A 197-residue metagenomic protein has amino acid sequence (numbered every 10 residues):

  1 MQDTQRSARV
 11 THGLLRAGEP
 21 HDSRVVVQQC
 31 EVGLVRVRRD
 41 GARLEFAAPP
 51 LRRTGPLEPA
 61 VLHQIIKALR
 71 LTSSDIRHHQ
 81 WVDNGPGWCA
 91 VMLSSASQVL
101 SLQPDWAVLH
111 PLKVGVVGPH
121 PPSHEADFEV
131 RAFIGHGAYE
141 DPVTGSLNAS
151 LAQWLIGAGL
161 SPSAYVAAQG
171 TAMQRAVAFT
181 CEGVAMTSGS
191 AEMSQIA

Functional and structural regions predicted by a protein language model:
M1-Q2, R9-A197: Active-site proximal loop and beta-alpha junction motif in alpha/beta enzyme cores
